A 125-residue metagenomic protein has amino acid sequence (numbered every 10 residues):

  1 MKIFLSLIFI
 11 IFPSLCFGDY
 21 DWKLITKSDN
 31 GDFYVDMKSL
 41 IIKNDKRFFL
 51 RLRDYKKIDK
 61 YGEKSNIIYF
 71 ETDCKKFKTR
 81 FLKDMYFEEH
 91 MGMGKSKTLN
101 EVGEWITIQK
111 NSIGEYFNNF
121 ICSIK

Functional and structural regions predicted by a protein language model:
M1-F4, D21: Absolute N-terminal positional cue centered near the fourth residue
I3-S14: Sec-dependent N-terminal signal peptides
C16-I68, D73-K125: N-terminal secretory-pathway/extracellular module detecting exported/lumenal segments and adjacent signal-anchor/first
